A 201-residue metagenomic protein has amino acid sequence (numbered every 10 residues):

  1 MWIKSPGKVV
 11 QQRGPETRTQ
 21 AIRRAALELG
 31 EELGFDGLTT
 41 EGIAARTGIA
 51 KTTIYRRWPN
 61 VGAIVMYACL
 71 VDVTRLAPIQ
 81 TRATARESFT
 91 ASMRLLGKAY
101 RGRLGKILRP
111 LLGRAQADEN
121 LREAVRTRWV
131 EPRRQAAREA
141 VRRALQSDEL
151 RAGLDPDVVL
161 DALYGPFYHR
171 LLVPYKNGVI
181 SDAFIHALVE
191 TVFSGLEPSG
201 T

Functional and structural regions predicted by a protein language model:
M1-G48, T52, A63: Basic, helix-initiating cap at the start of DNA-binding domains
R18, V61, A68, D72 (+4 more regions): Hydrophobic/aromatic residues within well-ordered alpha-helical segments
A21-I22, G37, N60-M66, R75-L76 (+1 more regions): Short amphipathic alpha-helical segment with a characteristic S/N-K-E followed by hydrophobic residues
A77-K106, V159: Hydrophobic alpha-helical connector segments
R94-Y100, L108-A117, L171, V189-G195: Helix-loop "lid/cap" segments that line or gate small-molecule binding pockets
K98-K106, P110, N120-Q146, D157: Amphipathic alpha-helical packing segments from all-alpha helical-bundle domains
E123, T127, E131, L145-T191 (+1 more regions): Hydrophobic/aromatic-rich alpha-helical bundle segments in the mid-to-C-terminal region
